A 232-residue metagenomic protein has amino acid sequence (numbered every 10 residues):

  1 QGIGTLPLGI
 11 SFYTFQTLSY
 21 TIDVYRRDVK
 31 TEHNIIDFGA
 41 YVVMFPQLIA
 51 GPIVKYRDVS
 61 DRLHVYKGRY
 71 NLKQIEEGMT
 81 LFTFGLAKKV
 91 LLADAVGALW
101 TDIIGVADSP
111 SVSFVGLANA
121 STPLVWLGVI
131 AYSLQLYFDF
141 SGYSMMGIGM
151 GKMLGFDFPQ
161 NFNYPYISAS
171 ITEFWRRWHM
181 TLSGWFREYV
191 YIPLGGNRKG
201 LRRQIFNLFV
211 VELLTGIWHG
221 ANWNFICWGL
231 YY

Functional and structural regions predicted by a protein language model:
Q1-Y232: Membrane-embedded transmembrane alpha-helical bundles that form the catalytic cores of multi-pass lipid-modifying
